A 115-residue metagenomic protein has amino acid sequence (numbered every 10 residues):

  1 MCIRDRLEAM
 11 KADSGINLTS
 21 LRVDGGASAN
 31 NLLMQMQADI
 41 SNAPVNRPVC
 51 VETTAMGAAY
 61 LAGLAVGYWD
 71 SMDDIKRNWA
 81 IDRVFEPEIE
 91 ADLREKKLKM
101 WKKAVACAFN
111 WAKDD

Functional and structural regions predicted by a protein language model:
M1-D115: Glycine/Thr-rich phosphate-binding loops that ligate phosphate moieties of nucleotide and other phosphorylated ligands
